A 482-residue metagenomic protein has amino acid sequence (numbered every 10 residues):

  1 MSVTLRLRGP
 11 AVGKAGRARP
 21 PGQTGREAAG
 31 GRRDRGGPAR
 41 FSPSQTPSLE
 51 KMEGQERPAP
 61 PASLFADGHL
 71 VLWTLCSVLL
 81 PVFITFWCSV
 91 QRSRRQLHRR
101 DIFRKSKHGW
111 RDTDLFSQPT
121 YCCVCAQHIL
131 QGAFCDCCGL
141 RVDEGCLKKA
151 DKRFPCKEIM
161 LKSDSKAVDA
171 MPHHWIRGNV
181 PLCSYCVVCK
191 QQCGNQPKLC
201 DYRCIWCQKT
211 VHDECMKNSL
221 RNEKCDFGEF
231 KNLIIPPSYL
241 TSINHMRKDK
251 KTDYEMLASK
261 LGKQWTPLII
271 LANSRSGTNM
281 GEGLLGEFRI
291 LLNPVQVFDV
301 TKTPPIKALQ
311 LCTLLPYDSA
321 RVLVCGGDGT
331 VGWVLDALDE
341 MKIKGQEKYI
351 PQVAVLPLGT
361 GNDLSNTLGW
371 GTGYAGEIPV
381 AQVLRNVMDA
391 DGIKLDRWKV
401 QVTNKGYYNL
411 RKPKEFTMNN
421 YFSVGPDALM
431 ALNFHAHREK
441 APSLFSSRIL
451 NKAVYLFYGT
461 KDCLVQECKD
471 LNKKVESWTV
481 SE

Functional and structural regions predicted by a protein language model:
S2-W265, I269, R275: Cys/His-rich zinc-coordinating "finger" modules and their low-complexity flanking regions in eukaryotic trafficking
A66, A320-G326: Periplasmic-binding protein-like
A133-L140, D151-M160, C200-Q208, L220-E223 (+10 more regions): Short amphipathic alpha-helical segments embedded in low-complexity Lys/Glu-rich regions
I159-K166, G228-I234, C325-V334, K473-V480: Short, surface-exposed, charge-dense and proline/glycine-enriched linear segments
D253-L257, K263-W265, I269-G283, L291-A320 (+1 more regions): Catalytic core of DAGKc-family lipid kinases
